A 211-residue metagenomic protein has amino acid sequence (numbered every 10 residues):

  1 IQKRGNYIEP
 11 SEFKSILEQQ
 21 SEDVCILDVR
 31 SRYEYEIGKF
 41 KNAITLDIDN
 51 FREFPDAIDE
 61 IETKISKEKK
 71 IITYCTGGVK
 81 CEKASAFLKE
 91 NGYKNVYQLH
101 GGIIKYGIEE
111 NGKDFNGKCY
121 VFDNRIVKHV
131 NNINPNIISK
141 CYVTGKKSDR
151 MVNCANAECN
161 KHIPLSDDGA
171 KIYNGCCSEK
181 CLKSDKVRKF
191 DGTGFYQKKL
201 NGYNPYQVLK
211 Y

Functional and structural regions predicted by a protein language model:
I1-K14, E22, S31-I71, V79-Y211: Rhodanese-like catalytic fold shared by cysteine-dependent sulfurtransferases and DSP/PTP-type phosphatases
L27-D28: Structural scaffold elements adjacent to functional motifs in cytosolic proteins
